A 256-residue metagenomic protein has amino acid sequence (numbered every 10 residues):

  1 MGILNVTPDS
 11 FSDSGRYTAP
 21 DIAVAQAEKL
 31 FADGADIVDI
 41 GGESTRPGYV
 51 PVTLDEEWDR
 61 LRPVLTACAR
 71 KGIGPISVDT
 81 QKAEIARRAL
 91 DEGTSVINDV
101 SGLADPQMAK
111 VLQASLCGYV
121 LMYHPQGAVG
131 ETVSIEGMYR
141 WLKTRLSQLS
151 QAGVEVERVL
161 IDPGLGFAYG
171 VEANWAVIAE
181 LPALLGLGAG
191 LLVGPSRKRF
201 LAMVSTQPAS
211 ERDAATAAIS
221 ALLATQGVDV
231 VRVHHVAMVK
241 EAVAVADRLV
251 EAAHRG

Functional and structural regions predicted by a protein language model:
M1-G2, K29-G41: N-terminal glycine-rich anion-binding loops that anchor highly charged ligand groups
T7, V38-G42, L121-Y123, L160-L165 (+1 more regions): Short beta-strands and strand-loop turn motifs
F11-K29, T45-A69, I73, A83-E84 (+4 more regions): Active-site-adjacent loop and "lid" segments of alpha/beta metabolic enzymes
E155-V159: Short acidic capping loops at alpha-helix termini that bridge into adjacent secondary structure
